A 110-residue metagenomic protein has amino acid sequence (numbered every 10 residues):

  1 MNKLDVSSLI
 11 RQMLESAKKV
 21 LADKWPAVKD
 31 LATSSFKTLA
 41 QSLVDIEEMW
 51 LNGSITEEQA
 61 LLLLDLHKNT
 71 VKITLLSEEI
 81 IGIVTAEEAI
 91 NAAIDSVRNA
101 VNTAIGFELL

Functional and structural regions predicted by a protein language model:
M1-N2, S16: Charged, low-complexity surface segments at secondary-structure and domain boundaries
N2, N52, N69, N91 (+1 more regions): Detector for Asparagine
N2-S7, R11, T103-L110: Short acidic DE-rich linear segments
S7-A86: Short amphipathic alpha-helical segments that predominantly mediate membrane engagement
I80-L110: Amphipathic alpha-helical binding modules
